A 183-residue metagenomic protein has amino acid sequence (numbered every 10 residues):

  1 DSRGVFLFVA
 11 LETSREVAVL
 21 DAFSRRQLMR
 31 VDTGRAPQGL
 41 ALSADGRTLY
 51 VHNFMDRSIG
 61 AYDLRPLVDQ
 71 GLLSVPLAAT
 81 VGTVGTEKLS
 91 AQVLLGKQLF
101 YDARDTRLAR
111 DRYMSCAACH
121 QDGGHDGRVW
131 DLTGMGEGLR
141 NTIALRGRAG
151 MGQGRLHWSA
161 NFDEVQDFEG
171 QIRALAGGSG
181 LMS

Functional and structural regions predicted by a protein language model:
D1-S183: Periplasmic c-type cytochrome electron-transfer domains
